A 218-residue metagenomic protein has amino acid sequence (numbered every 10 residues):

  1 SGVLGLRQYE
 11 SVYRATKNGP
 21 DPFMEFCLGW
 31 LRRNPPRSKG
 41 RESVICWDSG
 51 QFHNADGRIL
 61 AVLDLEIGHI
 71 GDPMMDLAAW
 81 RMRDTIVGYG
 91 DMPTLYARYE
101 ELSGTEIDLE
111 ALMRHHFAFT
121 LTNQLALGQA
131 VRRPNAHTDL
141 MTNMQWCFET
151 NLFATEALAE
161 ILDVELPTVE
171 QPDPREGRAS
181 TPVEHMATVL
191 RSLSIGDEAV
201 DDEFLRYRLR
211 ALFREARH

Functional and structural regions predicted by a protein language model:
S1-P35: Active-site catalytic-loop/activation-segment of kinase and kinase-like phosphoryl-transfer enzymes
L4, F26, H116-F119, Y207-R214: Amphipathic alpha-helical interaction segments
R7, T122, E149-L152, E184 (+1 more regions): Generic structural signal for well-ordered, non-transmembrane alpha-helical segments in soluble/cytosolic regions
V12-F26, L125-H185: ATP/Mg2+ or Mg2+-diphosphate-binding catalytic cores that bind nucleotide phosphates or diphosphates via glycine-rich
L28-L77: Active-site acidic catalytic loop and adjacent metal/ATP-binding pocket of ATP-dependent phosphoryl transfer enzymes
M74-I107, F117-D139, W146-D163: Active-site activation/catalytic loop segments of kinase-like enzymes and analogous catalytic loops in related
T105-R114, I195-D202: Acidic, serine/threonine- and proline-rich low-complexity regulatory regions
P172-H218: Mature extracytoplasmic or organellar-lumen-exposed domains after removal of signal/transit peptides
